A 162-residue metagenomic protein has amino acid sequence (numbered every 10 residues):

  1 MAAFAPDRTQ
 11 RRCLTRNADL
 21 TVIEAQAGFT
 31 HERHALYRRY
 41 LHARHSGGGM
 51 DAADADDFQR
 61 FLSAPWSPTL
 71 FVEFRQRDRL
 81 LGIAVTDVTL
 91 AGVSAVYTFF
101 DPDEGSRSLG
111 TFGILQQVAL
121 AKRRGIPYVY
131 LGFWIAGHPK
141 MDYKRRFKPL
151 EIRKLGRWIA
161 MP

Functional and structural regions predicted by a protein language model:
M1-A3, Y128-P162: Active-site/acyl-donor-binding loops of N-acyltransferases
M1-S106, R146: A conserved beta-strand-loop-helix scaffold within acyl/acetyltransferase catalytic domains
Y37, I114-Q117, K144: Residue-level preference for non-acidic, small/hydrophobic
R44-G48, A121, F133, K148-E151: A generic secondary-structure signal for well-formed alpha-helical elements
V93, D101-R107, I126-Y128, W134-G137: Nucleic-acid nuclease catalytic cores
S106-V118: Conserved acetyl-CoA-binding loop-helix of GNAT-fold acetyltransferases
L115-P127: Conserved acyl-CoA
